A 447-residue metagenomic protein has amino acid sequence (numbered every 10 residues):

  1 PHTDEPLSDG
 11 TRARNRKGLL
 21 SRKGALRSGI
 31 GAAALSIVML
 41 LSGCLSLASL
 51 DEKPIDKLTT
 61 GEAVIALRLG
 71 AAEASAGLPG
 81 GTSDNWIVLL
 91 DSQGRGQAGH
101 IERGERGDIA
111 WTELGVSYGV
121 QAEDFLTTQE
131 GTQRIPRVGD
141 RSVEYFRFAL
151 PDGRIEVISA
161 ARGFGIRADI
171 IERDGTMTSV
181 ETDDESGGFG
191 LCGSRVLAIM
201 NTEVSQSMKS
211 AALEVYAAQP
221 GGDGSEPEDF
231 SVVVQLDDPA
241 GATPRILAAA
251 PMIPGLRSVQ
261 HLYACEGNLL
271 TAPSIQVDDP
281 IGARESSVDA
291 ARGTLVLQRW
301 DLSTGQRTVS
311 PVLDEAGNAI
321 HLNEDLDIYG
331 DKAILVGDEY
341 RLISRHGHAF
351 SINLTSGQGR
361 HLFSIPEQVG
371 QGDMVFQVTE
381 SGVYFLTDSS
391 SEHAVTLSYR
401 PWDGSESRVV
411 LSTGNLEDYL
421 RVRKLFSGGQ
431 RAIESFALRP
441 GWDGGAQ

Functional and structural regions predicted by a protein language model:
P1-K23: N-terminal secretory signal peptides that target proteins for export/translocation
L26-S36: Sec-dependent N-terminal signal peptides
L41-G43: C-terminal motif of bacterial Sec signal peptides marking the signal peptidase cleavage site
L45-V64: Short, low-complexity, disordered segments immediately C-terminal to signal peptides in bacterial exported proteins
S46-L47, A76-G104, V120-V143, A161-D184 (+4 more regions): Surface-exposed loop/turn elements that mediate protein-protein interactions on large endomembrane-trafficking
D51-I55, E102-L114, D140-P151, T182-S194 (+4 more regions): Repeated scaffold domains used in trafficking and secretory/extracellular systems, primarily beta-propellers
T59-P79, A110-A122, A149-R162, F189-Q219 (+4 more regions): Short beta-strand elements that form the blades of beta-propeller/WD-repeat-like and other beta-sheet-rich scaffold
V375-S407: Ankyrin-repeat and related helical/solenoid repeat scaffolds used for protein-protein interactions
